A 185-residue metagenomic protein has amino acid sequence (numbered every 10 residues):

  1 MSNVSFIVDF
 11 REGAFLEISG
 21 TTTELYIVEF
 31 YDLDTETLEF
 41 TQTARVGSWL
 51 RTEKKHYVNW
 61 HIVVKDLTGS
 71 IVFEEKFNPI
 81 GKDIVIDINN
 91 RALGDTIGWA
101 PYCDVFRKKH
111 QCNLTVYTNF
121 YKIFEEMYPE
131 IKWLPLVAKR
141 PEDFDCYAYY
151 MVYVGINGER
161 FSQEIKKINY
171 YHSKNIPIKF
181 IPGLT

Functional and structural regions predicted by a protein language model:
M1-T185: Catalytic machinery of carbohydrate-active enzymes, primarily nucleotide-sugar-dependent glycosyltransferases
